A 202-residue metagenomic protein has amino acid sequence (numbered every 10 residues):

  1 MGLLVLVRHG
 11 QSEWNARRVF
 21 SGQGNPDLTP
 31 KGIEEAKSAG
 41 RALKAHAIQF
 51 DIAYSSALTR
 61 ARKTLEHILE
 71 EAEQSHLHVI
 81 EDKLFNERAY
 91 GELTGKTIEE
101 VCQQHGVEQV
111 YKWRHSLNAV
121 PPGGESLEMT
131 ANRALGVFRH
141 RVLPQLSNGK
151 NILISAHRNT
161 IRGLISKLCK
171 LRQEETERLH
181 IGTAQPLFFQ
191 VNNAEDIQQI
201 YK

Functional and structural regions predicted by a protein language model:
G2-Q11, G106-Y111: Short coil-to-beta-strand
L4, R62, E73-H76, G136-I197: Active-site-adjacent alpha-helix immediately C-terminal to a catalytic or transition-state-stabilizing loop
V5, Q11-K63, V120-G136, E177-R178 (+1 more regions): Loop-to-helix element that buttresses phosphate recognition and phosphoryl-transfer chemistry
V7, D82-L84, I200-K202: Conserved beta-strand termini and adjacent loop/short-helix elements that scaffold enzyme active sites in alpha/beta
G10, S55-L58, L84, H115 (+2 more regions): Short, well-ordered beta-to-alpha junction loops that form the rim of enzyme active sites and present histidine/acidic
V19-G22, D82-N86, H115-A119: Short linear capping/connector segments at secondary-structure termini
S38-V110, C169-G182, F188: Phosphate-coordination/substrate-recognition cap region in phosphate-metabolizing enzymes
E108-G124: Extended, charge-rich low-complexity interaction segments
